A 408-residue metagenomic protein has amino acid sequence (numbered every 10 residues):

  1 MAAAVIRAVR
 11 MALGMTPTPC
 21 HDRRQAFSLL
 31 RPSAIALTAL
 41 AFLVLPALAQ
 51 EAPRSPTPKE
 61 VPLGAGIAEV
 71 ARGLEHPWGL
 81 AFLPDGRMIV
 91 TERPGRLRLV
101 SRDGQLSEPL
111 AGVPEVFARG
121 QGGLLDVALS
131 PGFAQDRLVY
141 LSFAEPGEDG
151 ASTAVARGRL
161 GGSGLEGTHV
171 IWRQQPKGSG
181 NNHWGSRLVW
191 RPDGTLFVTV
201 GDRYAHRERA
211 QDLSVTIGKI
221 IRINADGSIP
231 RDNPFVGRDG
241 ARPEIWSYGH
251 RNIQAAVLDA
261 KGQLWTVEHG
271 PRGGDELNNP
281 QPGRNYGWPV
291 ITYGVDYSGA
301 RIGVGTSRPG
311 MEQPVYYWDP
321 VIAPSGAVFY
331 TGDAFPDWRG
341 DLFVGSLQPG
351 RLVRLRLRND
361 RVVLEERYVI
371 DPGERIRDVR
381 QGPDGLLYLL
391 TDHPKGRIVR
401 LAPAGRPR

Functional and structural regions predicted by a protein language model:
M1-L30: N-terminal secretory signal peptides that target proteins for export/translocation
S33-P46: Bacterial N-terminal signal peptides
Q50-A65, S228-V236, D296-R308: Blade/loop signatures of beta-propeller domains
Q50-R207, A255-L258, Q263-G270, P320-R358 (+1 more regions): Acidic, Gly/Ser/Thr-rich repeat motifs that build Ca2+-stabilized beta-propeller blades
S107-P114, E166-R173, R231-P234, G287-Y293 (+1 more regions): Beta-propeller fold detector
A154-G162, V215-A225, P280: Beta-propeller blade signature
D275, N279-S307: Mobile, glycine-enriched helix-loop/loop "lid" segments at the mouths of ligand-binding/catalytic clefts that gate
V363-Q381: Conserved blade-ending motifs and adjacent loop-strand segments that build the rim/top face of beta-propeller domains
